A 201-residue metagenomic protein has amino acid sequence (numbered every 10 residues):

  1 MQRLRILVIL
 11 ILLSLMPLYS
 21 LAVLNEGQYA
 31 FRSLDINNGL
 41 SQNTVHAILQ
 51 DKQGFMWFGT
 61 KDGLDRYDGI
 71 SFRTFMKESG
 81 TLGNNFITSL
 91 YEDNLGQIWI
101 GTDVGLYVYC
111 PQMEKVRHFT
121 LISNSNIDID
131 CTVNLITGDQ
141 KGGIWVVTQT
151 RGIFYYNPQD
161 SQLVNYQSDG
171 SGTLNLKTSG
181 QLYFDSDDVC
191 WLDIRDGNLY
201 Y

Functional and structural regions predicted by a protein language model:
M1-Y201: Carboxylate-rich, polar loop motifs that coordinate divalent cations or form catalytic acidic clusters
